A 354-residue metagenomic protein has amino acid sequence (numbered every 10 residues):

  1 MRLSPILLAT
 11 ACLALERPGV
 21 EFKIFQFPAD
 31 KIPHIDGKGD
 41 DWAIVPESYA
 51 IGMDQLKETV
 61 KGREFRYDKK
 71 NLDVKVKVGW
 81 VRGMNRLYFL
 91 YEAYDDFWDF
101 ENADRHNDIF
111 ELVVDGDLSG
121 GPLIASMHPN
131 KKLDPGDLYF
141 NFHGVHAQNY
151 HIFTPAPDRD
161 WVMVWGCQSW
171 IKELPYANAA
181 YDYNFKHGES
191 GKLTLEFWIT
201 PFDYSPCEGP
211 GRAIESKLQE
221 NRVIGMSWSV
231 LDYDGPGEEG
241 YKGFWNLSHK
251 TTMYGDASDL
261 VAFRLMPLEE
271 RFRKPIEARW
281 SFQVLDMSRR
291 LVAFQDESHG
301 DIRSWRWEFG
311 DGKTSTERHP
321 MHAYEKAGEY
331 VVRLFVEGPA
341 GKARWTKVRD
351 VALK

Functional and structural regions predicted by a protein language model:
P5-E16: Hydrophobic h-region of N-terminal signal peptides that target proteins for export in Gram-negative bacteria
I6, S229-L231, L260, G300 (+1 more regions): Serine/proline-rich low-complexity intrinsically disordered segments, especially terminal tails, linkers
L8, D30-K31, P46, R105 (+3 more regions): N-terminal hydrophobic or amphipathic segments with adjacent small-residue motifs that include Sec signal peptides
A11, T252-M253, S315: N-terminal compositionally biased, intrinsically disordered segments and leader/signal-like regions
L15-F282: Structural preference for beta-rich elements and adjacent junctions enriched in aromatics
E270-K354: Extracellular/lumenal mature domains of secreted and surface-exposed proteins
